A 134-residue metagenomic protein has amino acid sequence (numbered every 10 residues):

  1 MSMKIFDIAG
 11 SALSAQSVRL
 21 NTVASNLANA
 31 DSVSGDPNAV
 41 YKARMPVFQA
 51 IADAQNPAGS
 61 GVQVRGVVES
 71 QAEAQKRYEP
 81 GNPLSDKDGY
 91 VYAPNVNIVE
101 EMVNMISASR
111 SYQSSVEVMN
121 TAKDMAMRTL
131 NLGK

Functional and structural regions predicted by a protein language model:
M1-K134: Amphipathic alpha-helical polymerization modules
